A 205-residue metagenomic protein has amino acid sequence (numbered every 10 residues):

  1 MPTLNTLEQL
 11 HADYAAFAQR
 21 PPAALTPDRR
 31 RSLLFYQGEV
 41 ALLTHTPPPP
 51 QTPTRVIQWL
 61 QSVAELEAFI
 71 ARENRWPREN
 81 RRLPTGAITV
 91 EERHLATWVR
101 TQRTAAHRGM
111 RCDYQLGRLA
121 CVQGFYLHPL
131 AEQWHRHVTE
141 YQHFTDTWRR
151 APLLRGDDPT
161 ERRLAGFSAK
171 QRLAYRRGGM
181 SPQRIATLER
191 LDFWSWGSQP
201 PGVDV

Functional and structural regions predicted by a protein language model:
M1-V205: IQ-motif-like calmodulin-binding regions
